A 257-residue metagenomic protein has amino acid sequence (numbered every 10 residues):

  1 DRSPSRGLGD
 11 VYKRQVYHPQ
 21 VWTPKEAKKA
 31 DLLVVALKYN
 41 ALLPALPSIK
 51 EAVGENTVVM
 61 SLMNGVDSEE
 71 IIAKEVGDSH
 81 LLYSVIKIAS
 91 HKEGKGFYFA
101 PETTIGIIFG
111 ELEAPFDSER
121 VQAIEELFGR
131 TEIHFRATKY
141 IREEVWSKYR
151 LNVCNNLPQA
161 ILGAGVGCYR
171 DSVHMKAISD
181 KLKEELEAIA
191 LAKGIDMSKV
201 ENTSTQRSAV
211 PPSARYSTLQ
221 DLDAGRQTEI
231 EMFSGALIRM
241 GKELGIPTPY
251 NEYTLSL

Functional and structural regions predicted by a protein language model:
D1-L8, Y12: Single conserved hydrophobic/aromatic residue that forms the stacking wall/gate of nucleotide- or nucleobase-binding
K13-Y98: Rossmann-like NAD(P)(H) cofactor-binding subdomain of soluble oxidoreductases
K28, N64-E144, K148: Rossmann-fold dinucleotide-binding core
V53-N56, Y98-E111, L162-Y169, A214-A224: Helix-loop-beta segment of a Rossmann-like dinucleotide-binding subdomain
G129, D180-L257: NAD(P)-dependent Rossmann-like dehydrogenase/reductase catalytic/cofactor-binding core
H134-T138, A160-C168, D196-S198: Short, structured loop/turn "capping" segments at alpha-beta junctions
R142-R170, H174-E187, S213: Active-site-proximal catalytic alpha-helix in oxidoreductases
